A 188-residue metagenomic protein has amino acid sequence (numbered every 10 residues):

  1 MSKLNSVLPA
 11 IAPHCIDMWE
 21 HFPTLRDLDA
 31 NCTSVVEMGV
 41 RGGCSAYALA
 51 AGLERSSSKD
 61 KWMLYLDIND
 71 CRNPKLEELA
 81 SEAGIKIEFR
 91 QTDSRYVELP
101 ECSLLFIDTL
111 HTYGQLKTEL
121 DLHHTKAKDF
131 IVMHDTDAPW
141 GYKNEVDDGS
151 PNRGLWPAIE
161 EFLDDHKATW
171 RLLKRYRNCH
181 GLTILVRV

Functional and structural regions predicted by a protein language model:
M1-V188: A short alpha-helical cap/connector motif
